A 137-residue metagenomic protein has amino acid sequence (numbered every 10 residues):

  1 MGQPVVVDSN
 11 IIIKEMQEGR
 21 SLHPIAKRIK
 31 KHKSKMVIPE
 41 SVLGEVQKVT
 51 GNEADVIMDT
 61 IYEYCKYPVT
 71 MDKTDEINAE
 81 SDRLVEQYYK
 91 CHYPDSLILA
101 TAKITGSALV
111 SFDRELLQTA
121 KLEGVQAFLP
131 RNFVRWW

Functional and structural regions predicted by a protein language model:
M1-I38, V49-D59: Short, well-structured N-terminal submotif of metal-dependent ribonuclease cores
M1-V7, I104-W137: Acidic, PIN/NYN-like endoribonuclease modules and their adjacent C-terminal/linker elements
N10-I11, S41, R114-E115: Alpha-helix/helix-capping structural signal
H32, Y64-C65, E123: Short, structured coil segments at secondary-structure junctions
E45, K73-A79, N132-W137: A short acidic, often aromatic-flanked loop/helix-cap motif at beta-alpha or helix-coil junctions that lines enzyme
D55-I61, Y67-T74: Helix-adjacent hinge/juxtasegments
V69-Q118: Active-site neighborhoods of divalent-metal-dependent phosphate/nucleic-acid chemistry enzymes
